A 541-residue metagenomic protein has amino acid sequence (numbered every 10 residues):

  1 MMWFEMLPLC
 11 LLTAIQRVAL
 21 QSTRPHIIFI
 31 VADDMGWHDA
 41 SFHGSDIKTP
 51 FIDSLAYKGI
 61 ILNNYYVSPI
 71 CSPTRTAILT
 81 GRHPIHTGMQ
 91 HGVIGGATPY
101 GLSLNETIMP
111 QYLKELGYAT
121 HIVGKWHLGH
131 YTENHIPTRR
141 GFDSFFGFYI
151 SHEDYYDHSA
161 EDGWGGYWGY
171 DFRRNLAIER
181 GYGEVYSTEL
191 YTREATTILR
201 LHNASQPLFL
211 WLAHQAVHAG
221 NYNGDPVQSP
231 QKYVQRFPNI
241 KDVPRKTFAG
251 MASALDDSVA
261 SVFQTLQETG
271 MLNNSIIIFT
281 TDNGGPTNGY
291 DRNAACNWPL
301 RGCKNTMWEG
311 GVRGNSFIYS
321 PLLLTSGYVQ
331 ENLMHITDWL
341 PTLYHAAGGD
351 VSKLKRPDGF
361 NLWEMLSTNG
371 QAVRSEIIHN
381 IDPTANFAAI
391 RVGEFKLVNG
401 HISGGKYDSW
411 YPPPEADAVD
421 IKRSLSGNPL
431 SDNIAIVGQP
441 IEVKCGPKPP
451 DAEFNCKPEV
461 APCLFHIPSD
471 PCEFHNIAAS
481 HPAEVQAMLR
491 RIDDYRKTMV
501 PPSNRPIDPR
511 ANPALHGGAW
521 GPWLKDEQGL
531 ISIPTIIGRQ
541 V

Functional and structural regions predicted by a protein language model:
W3, C10-T23: N-terminal signal peptide
S22-P25, A32, G36-W37, I61 (+5 more regions): Long, internal low-complexity/basic segments
T23, S45-T49, Y66-I70, G96-T107 (+7 more regions): A short beta-strand-to-alpha-helix junction
F29, G36-H121, Y131-T132, P137-S144 (+4 more regions): Active-site segment of extracytoplasmic enzymes that catalyze sulfate/phosphate-ester chemistry
S41-I47, I61-R82, I122-E133, Y149-H152 (+5 more regions): Short, solvent-exposed turn/loop segments enriched in Gly/Ser/Thr/Pro and often Arg
M89-H91, G95-P99, S103-E115, L128-L208 (+7 more regions): Formylglycine-dependent
T132-G141, A219-K232, Q264-L323, H335 (+2 more regions): Histidine-centered active-site microenvironments of extracellular/periplasmic hydrolases and transferases
D143-S144, F148-H152, G285-M307, L324-Y328 (+3 more regions): C-terminal cap/loop subdomain of S1 sulfatases and analogous C-terminal strand-loop tails that border
